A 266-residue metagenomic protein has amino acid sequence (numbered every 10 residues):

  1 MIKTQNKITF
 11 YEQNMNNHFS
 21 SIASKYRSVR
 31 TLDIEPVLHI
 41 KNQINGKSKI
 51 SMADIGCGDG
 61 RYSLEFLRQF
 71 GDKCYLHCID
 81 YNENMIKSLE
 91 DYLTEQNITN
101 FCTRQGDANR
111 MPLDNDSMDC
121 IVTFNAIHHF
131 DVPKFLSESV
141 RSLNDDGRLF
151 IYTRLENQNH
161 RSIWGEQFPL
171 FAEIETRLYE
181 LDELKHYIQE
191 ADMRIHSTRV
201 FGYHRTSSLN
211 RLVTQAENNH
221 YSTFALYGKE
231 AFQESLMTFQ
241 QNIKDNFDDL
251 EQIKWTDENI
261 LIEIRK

Functional and structural regions predicted by a protein language model:
I2-K49, R61-E65, Q69: Conserved class I S-adenosyl-L-methionine
A53-I55, D59-R110: Class I SAM-dependent methyltransferase SAM/SAH-binding core
D59, H196-K266: Conserved Class I S-adenosyl-L-methionine
V122: A conserved beta-strand element that flanks and buttresses the S-adenosyl-L-methionine
N125-A126: Short catalytic micro-motifs in class I SAM-dependent methyltransferases
P133-R148: A short glycine-rich, Lys/Arg-flanked "PGG" loop and its adjoining helix->strand segment in the class I
F150-R177: Conserved class I S-adenosyl-L-methionine
R177-A191: Short alpha-helix
